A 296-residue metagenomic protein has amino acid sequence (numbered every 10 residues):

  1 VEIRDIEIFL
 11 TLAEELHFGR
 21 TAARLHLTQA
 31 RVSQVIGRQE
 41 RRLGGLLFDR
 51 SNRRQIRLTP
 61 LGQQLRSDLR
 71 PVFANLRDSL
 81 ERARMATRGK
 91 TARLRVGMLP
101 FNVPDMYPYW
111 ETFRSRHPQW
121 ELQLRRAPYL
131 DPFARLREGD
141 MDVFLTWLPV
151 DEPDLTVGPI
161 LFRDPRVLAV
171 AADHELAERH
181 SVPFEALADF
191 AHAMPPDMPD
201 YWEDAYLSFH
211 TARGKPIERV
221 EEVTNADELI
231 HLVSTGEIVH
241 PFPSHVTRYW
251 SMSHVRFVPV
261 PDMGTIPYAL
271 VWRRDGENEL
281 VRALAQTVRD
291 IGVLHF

Functional and structural regions predicted by a protein language model:
V1-V35, Q63-L65: N-terminal short secondary-structure element
Q29-A30, Q34, D78-E81, M85-A134: N-terminal winged-helix
E40-L58: A short LG(V/I)-centered, amphipathic sequence patch enriched for acidic residue(s) preceding the LG motif
A86, P108-T112, R116, L130-R166 (+3 more regions): Short beta-strand-centered segments that line the small-molecule binding cleft or hinge of alpha/beta clamshell
D105-M106, W147, H180-F184, F190-R213 (+1 more regions): Secondary-structure junction motif
P128-M141, W147, P195-R256: Hydrophobic hinge/microswitch elements
P153-P159, D164, D227-G276: Beta-alpha-beta core module
V157-R166, V170-H192, R282: Flexible hinge/capping segments at coil-to-helix
